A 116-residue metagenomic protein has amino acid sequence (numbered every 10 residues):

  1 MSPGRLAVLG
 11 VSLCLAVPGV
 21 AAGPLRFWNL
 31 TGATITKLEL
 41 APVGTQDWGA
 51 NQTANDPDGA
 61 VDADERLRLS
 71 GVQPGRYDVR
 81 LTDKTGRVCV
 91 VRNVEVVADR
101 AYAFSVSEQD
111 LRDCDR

Functional and structural regions predicted by a protein language model:
M1-V8: Bacterial N-terminal signal peptides that target proteins for export
V8-A16: Bacterial N-terminal signal peptides
V17-A22: Sec/Tat signal peptide C-region and signal peptidase I cleavage site
G23-L25, E65: Structural beta-strand segments of beta-rich domains
F27-A33: Asparagine-centered strand-capping/turn motif at beta-strand->loop junctions
W48-Q73: Intrinsically disordered, low-complexity Pro/Gly/Ser/Thr-rich segments with frequent PxxP/GP/PP motifs and embedded
Y77-V79: A short tyrosine-centered beta-strand micro-motif
T82-R112: Structured interaction patches on ligand/partner-binding surfaces of diverse proteins
